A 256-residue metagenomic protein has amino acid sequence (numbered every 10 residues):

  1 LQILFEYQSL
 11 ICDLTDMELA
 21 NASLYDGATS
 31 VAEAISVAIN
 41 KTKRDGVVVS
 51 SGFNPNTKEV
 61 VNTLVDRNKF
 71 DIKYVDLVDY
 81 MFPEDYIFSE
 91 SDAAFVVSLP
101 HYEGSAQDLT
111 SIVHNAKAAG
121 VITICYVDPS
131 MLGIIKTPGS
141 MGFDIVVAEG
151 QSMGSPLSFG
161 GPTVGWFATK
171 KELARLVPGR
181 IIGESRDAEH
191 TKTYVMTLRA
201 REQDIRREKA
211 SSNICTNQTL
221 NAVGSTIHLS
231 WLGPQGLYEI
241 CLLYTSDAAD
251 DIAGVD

Functional and structural regions predicted by a protein language model:
L1-S30: Conserved N-terminal alpha-helix of the aminotransferase class I/II PLP-enzyme fold
Q2-F5, Y25-A28, P55, E103-A106 (+8 more regions): Electropositive phosphate-/nucleotide-binding environments in soluble metabolic enzymes
Q2-L10, G139-F143, K192-R201: Acidic-glycine-rich active-site phosphate/pyrophosphate-binding loop
D13-L19, D144-G150, I205-K209: Glycine/charged-rich beta-loop-alpha catalytic/anionic-binding loops adjacent to active sites
N21-A22, K69-V75, G236-I240: Flexible, glycine/charged-enriched surface loops at secondary-structure junctions
T29-T193: Conserved PLP-enzyme active-site core in the AAT-like
M153-S246: Active-site C-terminal subdomain of aminotransferase-like
A248-D256: Single conserved hydrophobic/aromatic residue that forms the stacking wall/gate of nucleotide- or nucleobase-binding
